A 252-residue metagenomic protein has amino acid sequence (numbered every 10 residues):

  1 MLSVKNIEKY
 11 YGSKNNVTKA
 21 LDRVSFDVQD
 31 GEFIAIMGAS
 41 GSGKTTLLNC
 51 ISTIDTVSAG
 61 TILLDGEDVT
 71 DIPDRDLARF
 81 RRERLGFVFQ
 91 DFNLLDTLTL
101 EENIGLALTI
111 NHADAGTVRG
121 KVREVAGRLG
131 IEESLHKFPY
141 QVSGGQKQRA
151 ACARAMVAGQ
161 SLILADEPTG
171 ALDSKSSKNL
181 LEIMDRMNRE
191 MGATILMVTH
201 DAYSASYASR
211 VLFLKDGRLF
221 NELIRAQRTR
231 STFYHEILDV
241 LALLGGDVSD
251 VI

Functional and structural regions predicted by a protein language model:
L2-L214: ABC family nucleotide-binding domain
R218-L243: Conserved beta-strand-loop-alpha-helix hinge in the C-terminal portion of ABC ATPase nucleotide-binding domains
